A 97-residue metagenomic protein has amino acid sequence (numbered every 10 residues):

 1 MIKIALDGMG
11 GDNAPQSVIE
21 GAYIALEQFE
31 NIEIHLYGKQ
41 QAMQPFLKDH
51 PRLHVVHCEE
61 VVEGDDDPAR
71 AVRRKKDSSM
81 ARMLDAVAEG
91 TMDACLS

Functional and structural regions predicted by a protein language model:
M1-S97: Contiguous, glycine/small-aliphatic-enriched amphipathic segments in soluble metabolic enzymes
